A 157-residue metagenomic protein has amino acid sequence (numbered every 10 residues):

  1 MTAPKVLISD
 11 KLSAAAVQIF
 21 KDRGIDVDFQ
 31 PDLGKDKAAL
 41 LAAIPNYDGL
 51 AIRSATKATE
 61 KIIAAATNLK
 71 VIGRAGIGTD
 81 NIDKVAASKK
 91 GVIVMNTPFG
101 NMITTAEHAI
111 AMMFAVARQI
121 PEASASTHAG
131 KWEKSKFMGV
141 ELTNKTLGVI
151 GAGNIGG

Functional and structural regions predicted by a protein language model:
M1-M95: An N-terminal-biased, well-structured beta-alpha scaffold segment characteristic of Rossmann-like dinucleotide-binding
K21-D22, A42, E107-I110, V149: Surface-exposed beta-strand edges and their flanking turn/coil or helix-capping segments
G73, T146-G148: Residue in the alpha/beta-hydrolase core beta-strand immediately N-terminal to the catalytic nucleophile
K90, P98-T146: Phosphate-binding beta-alpha-beta segment of Rossmann-like dinucleotide-binding domains, i.e., the NAD(P)
A152-G153: Glycine-rich Rossmann-fold phosphate-binding loop(s) that bind the pyrophosphate of adenine dinucleotide cofactors
G156-G157: N-terminal Rossmann-fold NAD(P) dinucleotide-binding loop
